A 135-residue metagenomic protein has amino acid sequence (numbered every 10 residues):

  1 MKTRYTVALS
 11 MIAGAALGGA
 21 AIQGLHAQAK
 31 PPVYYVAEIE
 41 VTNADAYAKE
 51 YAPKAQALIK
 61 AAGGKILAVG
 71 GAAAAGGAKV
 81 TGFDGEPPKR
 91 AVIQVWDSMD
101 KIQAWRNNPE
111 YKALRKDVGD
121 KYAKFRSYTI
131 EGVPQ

Functional and structural regions predicted by a protein language model:
Y5, S10, G14, G18-N107 (+1 more regions): Short S/T/G/P-rich N-terminal loop/turn motif that feeds into the first structured element of a domain
G64-I66, R115-I130: Conserved short beta-strand edge segments in small beta-sheet-based binding/regulatory domains
